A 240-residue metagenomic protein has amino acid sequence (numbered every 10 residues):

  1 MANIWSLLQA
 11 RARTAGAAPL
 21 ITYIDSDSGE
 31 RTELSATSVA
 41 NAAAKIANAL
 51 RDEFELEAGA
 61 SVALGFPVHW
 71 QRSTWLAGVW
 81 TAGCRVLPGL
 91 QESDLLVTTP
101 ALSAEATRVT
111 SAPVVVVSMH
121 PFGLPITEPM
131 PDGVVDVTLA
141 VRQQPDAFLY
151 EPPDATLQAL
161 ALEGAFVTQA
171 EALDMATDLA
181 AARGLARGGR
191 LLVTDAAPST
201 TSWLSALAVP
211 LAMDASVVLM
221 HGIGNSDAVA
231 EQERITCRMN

Functional and structural regions predicted by a protein language model:
A2-T22: A short N-terminal helical cap/helix-turn-helix that marks the beginning of AMP-binding/adenylate-forming
I21-L56, A159-G184, T194: Conserved AMP-binding/adenylate-forming core of the ANL superfamily
A49-C84, G89, R187-V209: Conserved AMP-binding/adenylate-forming
L64-V68, V97-L102, V117-M119, V193-P198 (+3 more regions): Structural motif
C84-D94, G222, S226: Short acidic low-complexity segments
V97-R183, A230-N240: ANL superfamily adenylate-forming
A176-L191, P198-M239: Conserved AMP-binding/adenylation subdomain of ANL enzymes
